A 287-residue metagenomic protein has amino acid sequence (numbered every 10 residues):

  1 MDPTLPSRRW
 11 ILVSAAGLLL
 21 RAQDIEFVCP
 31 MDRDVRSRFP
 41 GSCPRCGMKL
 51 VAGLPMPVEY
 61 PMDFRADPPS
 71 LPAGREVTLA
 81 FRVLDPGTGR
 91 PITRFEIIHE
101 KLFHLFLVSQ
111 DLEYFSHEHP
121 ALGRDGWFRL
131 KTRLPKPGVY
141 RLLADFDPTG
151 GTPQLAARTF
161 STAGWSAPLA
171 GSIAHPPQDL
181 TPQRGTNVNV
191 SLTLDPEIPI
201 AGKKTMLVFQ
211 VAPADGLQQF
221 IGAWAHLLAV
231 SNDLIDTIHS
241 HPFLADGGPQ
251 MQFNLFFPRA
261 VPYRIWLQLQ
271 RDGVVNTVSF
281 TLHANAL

Functional and structural regions predicted by a protein language model:
D2-A16: N-terminal secretory signal peptides and thylakoid transit peptides that target proteins across membranes
L12-V13, L20-L287: Intrinsically disordered, low-complexity terminal tails/loops enriched in metal-binding residues
